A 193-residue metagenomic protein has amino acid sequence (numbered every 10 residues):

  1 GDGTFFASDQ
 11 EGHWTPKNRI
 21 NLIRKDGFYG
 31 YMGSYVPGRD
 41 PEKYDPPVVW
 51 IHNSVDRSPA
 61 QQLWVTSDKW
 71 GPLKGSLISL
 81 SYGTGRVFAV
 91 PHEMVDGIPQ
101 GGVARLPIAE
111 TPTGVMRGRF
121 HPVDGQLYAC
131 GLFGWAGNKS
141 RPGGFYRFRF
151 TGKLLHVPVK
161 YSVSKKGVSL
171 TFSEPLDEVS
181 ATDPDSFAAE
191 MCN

Functional and structural regions predicted by a protein language model:
G1-H156, K160-S169, E178: Beta-propeller domains with acidic blade repeats across secreted/periplasmic ectodomains and cytosolic WD/CNH propellers
P175-N193: Short, surface-exposed alpha-helix to beta-strand junction/turn motifs within ectodomains of secreted and cell-envelope
